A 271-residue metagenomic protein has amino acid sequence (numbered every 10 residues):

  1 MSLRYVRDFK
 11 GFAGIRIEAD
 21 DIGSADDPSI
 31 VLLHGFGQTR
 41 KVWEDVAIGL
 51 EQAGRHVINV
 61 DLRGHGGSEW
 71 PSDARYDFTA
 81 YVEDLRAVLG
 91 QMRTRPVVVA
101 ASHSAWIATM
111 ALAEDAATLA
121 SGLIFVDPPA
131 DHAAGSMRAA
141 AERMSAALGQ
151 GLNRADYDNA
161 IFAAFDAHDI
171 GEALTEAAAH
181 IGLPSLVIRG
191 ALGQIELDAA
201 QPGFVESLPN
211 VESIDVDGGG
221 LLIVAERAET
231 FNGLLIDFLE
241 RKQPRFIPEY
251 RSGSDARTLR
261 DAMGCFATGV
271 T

Functional and structural regions predicted by a protein language model:
M1-R16: N-terminal cap/lid segment of alpha/beta-hydrolase-fold proteins
F12-I15, D20, Q52, L62-V99 (+1 more regions): Active-site loop/oxyanion-hole signature of alpha/beta-hydrolase fold enzymes
E18-G67: Conserved HGGG/HGGXW glycine-rich cap/lid loop of the alpha/beta-hydrolase fold
A100, S104-A105: Catalytic nucleophile loop
W106-E114, L119-G149: Flexible "cap/lid" loop of the alpha/beta hydrolase fold
D131-S185, A191-Q194: Conserved alpha/beta-hydrolase catalytic His-Asp/Glu region
D166-S207, E212-D215, V224, A228 (+2 more regions): Conserved serine/cysteine hydrolase catalytic core
V211-T271: Catalytic active-site module of serine/aspartate enzymes centered on a nucleophile-bearing elbow/loop
